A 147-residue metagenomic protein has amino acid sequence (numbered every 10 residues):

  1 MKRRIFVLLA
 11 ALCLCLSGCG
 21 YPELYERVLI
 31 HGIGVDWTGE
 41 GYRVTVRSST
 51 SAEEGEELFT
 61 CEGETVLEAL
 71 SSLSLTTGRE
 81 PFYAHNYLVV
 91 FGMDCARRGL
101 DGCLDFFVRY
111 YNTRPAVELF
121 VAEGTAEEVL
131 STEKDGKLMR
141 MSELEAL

Functional and structural regions predicted by a protein language model:
M1-I5: Positively charged n-region of N-terminal signal peptides that target proteins for export
L8-S17: Bacterial N-terminal signal peptides
L16-L147: A glycine-rich, acidic short-motif signal
